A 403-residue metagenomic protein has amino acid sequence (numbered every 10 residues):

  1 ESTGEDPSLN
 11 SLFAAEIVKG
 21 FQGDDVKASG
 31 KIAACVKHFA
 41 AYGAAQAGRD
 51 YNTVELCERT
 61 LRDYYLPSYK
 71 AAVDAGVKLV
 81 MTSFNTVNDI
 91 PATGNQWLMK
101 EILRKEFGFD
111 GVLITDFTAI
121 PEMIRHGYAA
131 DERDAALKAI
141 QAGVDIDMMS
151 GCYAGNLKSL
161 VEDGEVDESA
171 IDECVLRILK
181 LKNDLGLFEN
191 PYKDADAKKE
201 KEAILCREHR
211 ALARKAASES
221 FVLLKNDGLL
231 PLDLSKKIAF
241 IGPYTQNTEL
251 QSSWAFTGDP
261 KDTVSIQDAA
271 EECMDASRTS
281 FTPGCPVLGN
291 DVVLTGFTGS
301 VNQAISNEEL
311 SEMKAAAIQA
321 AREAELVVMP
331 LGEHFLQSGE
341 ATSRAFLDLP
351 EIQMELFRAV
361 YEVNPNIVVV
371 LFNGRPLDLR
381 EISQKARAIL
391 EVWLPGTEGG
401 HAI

Functional and structural regions predicted by a protein language model:
E1-I403: Glycoside hydrolase catalytic-domain context in secreted enzymes
